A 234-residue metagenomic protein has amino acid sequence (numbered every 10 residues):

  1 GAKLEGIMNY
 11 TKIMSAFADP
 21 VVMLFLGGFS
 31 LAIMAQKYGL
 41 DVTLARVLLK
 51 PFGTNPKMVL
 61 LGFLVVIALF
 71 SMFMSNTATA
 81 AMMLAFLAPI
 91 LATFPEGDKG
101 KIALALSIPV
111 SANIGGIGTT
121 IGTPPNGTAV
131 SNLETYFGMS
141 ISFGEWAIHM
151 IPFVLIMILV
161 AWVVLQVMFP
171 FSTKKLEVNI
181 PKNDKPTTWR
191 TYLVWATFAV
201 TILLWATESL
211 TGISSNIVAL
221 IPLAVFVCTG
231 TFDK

Functional and structural regions predicted by a protein language model:
G1, I13, V163, T188-Y192 (+1 more regions): Flexible hinge motifs at transmembrane-helix junctions and intramembrane kinks/re-entrant loops in multi-pass membrane
G1, S75-M83, G118-G122, S214-I221: Hydrophobic alpha-helical membrane segments of integral membrane proteins
A2-D98: Membrane-embedded alpha-helical segments and adjacent helix-loop junctions characteristic of multi-pass solute
M8-V21, M139-P152, D184-W189, A206-V218: Interfacial loop-to-helix junctions that mark the boundaries of transmembrane helices in multi-pass membrane
V22-M23, K57-V65, T79, A105-L106 (+3 more regions): Hydrophobic alpha-helical transmembrane segments
L31, E96-T128, L133-W189: Juxtamembrane and boundary regions of transmembrane helices in multi-pass small-molecule transporters and channels
M34-G39, I90-A92, V167-F171, T207 (+1 more regions): Structural signal for the C-terminal ends of transmembrane alpha-helices and the immediately following loop
V66-S75, P109-I121, L204-L210: Transmembrane alpha-helix interface/packing and boundary motifs in multi-pass membrane proteins, characterized by
